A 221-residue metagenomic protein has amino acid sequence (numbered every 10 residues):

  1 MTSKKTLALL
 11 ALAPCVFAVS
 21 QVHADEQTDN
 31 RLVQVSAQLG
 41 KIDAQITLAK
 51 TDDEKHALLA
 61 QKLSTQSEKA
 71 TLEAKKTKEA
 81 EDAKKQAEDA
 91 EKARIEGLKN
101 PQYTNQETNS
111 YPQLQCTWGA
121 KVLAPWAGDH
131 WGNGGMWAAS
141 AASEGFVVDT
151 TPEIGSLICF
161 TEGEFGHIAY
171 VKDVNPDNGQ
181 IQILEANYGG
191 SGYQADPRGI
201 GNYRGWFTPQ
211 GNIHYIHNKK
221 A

Functional and structural regions predicted by a protein language model:
M1-A24: Sec-dependent N-terminal signal peptides of Gram-positive bacterial secreted proteins and lipoproteins
P14-F17, A44, E162-E164, G189 (+1 more regions): Short, flexible beta-strand-to-coil junctions
V16, V148, I158, G192-A195 (+3 more regions): Polar low-complexity intrinsically disordered regions enriched in Ser/Thr and small residues
V22-W126, Q180, G201-A221: Intrinsically disordered, low-complexity, Pro/Ser/Thr/Asn/Gly/Ala-rich spacer/linker segments adjacent to signal
E96-A186: Secreted/periplasmic proteins that engage bacterial cell-wall peptidoglycan
G135-G145, I200-G201, G211-I216: Short alpha-helical interface patches
Q180-G201: Short solvent-exposed strand/turn elements
